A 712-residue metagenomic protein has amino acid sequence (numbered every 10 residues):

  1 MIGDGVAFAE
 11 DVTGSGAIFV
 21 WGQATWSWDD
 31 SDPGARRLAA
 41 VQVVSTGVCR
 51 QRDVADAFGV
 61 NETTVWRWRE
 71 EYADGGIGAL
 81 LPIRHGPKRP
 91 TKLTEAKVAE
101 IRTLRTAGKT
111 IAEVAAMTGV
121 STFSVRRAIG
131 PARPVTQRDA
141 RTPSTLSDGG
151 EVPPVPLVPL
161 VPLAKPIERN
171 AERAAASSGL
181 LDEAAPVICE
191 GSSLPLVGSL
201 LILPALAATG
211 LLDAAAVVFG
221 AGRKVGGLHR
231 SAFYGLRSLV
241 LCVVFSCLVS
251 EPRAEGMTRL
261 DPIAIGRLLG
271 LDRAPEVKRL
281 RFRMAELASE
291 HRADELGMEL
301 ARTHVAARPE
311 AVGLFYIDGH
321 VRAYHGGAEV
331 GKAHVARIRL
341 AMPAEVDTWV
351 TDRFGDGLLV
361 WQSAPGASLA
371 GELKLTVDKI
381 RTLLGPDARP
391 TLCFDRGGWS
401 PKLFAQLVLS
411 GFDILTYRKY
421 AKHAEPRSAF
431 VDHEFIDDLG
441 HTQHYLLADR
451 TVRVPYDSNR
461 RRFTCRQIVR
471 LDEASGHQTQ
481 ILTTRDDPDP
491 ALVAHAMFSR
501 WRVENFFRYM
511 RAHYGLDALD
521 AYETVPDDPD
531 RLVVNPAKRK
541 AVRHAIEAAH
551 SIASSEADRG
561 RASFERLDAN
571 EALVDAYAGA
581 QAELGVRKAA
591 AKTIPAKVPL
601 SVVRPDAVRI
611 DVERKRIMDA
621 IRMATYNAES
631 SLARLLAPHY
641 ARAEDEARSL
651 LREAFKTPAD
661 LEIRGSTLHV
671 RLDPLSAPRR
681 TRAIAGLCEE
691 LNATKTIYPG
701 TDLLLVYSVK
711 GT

Functional and structural regions predicted by a protein language model:
D11-F19, A24-D32, R37, S147-L340 (+4 more regions): Dynamic "connector" segments at or just before major functional cores
S15, A174-L181, A405, L409-V503 (+5 more regions): An anionic, glycine-rich sequence signature occurring as long contiguous blocks
P33-C49, T94-G108, V240-L248: Short, amphipathic alpha-helical "recognition" segments used to contact nucleic acids or chromatin
A40, I101, A205, C242-V243 (+9 more regions): Short, conserved catalytic/metal-binding motifs centered on acidic residues
R52-F58, E113-A115: Short alpha-helical "recognition helix" segments of helix-turn-helix
N61-T64, S121, E276-L280: Short coil turns linking two alpha-helices in DNA-binding domains
I77-P90, R133-L160, R292-E299: Short Lys/Arg-enriched helix C-cap and helix-to-coil transition segments that create basic nucleic-acid-contact patches
